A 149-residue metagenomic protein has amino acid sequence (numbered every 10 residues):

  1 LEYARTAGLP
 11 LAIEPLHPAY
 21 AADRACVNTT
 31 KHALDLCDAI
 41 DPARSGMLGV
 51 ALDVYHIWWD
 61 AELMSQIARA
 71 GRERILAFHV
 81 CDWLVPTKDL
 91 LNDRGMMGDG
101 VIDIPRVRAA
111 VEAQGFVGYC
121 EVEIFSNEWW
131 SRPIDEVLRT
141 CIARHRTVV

Functional and structural regions predicted by a protein language model:
L1-A7: An active-site-proximal structural segment forming one wall of the substrate-binding cleft that immediately precedes
T6, V27-L52, W58-V149: Histidine-acidic metal/acid-base catalytic patches
P15-R24: Active-site-proximal beta-alpha loop/turn segments in soluble metabolic enzymes
